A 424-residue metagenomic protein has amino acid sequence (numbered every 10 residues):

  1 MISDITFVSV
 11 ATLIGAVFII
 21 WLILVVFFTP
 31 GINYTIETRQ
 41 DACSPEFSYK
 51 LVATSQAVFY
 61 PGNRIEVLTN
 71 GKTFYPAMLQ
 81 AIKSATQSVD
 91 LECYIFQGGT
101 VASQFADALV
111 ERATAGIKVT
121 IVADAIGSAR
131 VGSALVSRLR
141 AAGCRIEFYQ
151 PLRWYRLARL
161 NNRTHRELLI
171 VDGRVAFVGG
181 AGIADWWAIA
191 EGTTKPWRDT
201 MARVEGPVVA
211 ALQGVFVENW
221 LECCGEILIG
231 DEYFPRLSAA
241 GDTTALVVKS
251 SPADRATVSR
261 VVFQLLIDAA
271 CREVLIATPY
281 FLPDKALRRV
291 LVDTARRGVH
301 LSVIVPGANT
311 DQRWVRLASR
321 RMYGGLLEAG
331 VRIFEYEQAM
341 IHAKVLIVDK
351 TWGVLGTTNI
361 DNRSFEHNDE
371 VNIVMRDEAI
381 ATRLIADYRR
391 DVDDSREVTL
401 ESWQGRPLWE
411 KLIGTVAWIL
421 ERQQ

Functional and structural regions predicted by a protein language model:
I2-Q424: Charged, low-complexity intrinsically disordered terminal segments
